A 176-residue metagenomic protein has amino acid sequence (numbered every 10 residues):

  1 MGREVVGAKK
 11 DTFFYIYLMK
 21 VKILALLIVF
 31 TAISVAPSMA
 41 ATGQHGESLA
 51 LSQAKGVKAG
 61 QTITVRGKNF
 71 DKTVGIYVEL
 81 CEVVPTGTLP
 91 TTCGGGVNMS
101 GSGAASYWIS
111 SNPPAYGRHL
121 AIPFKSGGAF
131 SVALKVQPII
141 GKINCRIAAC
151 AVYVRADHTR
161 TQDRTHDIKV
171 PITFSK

Functional and structural regions predicted by a protein language model:
G2-R3, I109: Short linear interaction motif-like sites in intrinsically disordered regions of transcription factors
R3-L18: Short, Lys/Arg-enriched N-terminal segments with co-localized hydrophobic residues within the first ~10-30 amino acids
T12-F13, V29, N69, T173: Intrinsic disorder/low-structure terminal segments
I23-A32: Sec-dependent N-terminal signal peptides
A32-A40: C-terminal segment of classical bacterial N-terminal signal peptides
A41-K176: Extended, solvent-exposed regions of the mature portions of secreted/cell-surface glycoproteins
